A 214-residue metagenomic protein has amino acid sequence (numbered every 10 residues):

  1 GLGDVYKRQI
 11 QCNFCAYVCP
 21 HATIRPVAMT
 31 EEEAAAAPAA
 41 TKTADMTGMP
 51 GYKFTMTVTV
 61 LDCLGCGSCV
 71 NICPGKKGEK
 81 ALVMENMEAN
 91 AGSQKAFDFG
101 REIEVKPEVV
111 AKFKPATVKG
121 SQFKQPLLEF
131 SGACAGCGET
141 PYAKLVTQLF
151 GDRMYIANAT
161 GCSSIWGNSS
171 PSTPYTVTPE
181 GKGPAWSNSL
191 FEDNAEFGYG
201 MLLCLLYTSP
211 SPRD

Functional and structural regions predicted by a protein language model:
G1-Q11, A28-G65, V83-N90, S121-S131: Ferredoxin-like iron-sulfur electron-transfer modules
L2-Y6, Y207-D214: Conserved small/polar residues in nucleotide/adenosyl-binding loops
D4, F14-E33, T59, S68-A89 (+3 more regions): Iron-sulfur cluster-binding cysteine motifs and their immediate structural context in ferredoxin-like electron-transfer
F14, M29-E31, A35-A40, S68 (+4 more regions): Short acidic, glycine/serine/threonine-rich loops at helix termini
E85-E88, A159-G167: A glycine-rich phosphate-binding loop feature that marks nucleotide/adenosyl-phosphate handling sites
A111-Q125: Active-site-adjacent bridging/hinge elements
G132-T160, N168: N-terminal amphipathic, basic-rich helices that act as targeting or association modules
G136, I165, P171, E180 (+2 more regions): Metallocofactor- and cofactor-centric catalytic cores in central/energy metabolism, strongly enriched
